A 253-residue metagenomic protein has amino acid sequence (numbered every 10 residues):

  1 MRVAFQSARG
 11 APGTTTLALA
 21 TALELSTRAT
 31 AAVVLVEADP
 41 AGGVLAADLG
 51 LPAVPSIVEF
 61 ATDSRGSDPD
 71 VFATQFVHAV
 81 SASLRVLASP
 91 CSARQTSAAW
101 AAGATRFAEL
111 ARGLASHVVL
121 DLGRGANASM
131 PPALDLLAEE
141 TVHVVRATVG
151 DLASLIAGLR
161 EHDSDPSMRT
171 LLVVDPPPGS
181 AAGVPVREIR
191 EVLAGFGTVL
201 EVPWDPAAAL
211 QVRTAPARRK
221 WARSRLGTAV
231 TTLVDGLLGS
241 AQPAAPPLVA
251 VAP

Functional and structural regions predicted by a protein language model:
M1-A11, T62, G66-V71: Extreme N-terminal, non-catalytic leader segments that precede Walker-type/kinase nucleotide-binding cores
R2-A41, L45-D48, A111: Walker A/P-loop phosphate-binding motif and the immediately C-terminal alpha-helix
F5-Q6, V36, A88-S89, V119-D121 (+2 more regions): Conserved beta-strand segments of the P-loop GTPase G domain that flank and frequently precede/overlap
R28-R85: Phosphate-binding loop that captures ATP/GTP phosphates
V86-G123, N127: Cytosolic-facing regulatory segments adjacent to core modules
G113-A115, A126-V149: Inter-motif core of Ras-like GTPase G domains
P176-A182, V186-K220, V230, G236: Beta-strand-loop-alpha "switch" segments that mediate conformational coupling across diverse proteins
T214-P253: NTP-binding/hydrolysis catalytic cores, primarily Walker-type P-loop NTPases
